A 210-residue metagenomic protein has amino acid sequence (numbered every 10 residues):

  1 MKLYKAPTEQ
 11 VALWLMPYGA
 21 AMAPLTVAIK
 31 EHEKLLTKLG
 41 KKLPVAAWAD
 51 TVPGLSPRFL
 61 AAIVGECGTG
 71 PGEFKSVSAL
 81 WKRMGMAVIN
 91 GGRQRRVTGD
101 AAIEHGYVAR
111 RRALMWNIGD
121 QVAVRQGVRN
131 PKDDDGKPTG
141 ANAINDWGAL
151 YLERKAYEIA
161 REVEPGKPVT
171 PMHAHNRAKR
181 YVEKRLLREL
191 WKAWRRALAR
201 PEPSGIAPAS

Functional and structural regions predicted by a protein language model:
K2-P17, V163-K179: Intrinsically disordered, low-complexity acidic Ser/Thr-rich regulatory segments
K2-R58: Helix-hairpin-helix/helix-loop-helix acidic hairpins
W14, A21, L25, V52 (+5 more regions): Generic alpha-helical structural element
E31, K38, V124, V128 (+1 more regions): Intrinsically disordered or highly flexible coil/loop and linker segments, enriched in small and charged/polar residues
P44-F59, L80, I103-R111, A178: Secondary-structure capping and boundary motifs in well-ordered enzyme cores
G54, I206-A209: A glycine-rich phosphate-binding loop feature that marks nucleotide/adenosyl-phosphate handling sites
I63-H175, A193: Phosphate-backbone recognition surface of nucleic-acid-processing proteins
V169-G205: Basic, amphipathic alpha-helical segments enriched in Lys/Arg and hydrophobic/aromatic residues
